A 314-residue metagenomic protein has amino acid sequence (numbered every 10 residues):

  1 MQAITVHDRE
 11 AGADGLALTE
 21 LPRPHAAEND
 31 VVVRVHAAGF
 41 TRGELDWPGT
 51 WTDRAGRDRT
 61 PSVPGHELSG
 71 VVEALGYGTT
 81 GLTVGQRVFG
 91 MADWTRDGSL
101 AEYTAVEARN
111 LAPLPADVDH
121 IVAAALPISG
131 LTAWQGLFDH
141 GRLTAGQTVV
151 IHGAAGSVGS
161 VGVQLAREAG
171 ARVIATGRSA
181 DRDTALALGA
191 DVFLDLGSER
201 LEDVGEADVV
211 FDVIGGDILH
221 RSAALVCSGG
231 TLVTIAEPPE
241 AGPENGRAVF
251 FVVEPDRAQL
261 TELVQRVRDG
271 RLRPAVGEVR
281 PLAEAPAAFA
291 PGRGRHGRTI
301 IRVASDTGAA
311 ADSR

Functional and structural regions predicted by a protein language model:
M1, L260-R314: C-terminal hydrophobic helical "lid"/dimerization subdomain of Rossmann-like NAD(P)H-dependent oxidoreductases
P22-F40, W51-T95: Glycine-rich beta-strand-centered segment in the early N-terminal region that forms part of a ligand/cofactor-binding
G39, G76, D93, S198 (+3 more regions): Short glycine-/small-residue-rich Rossmann-like dinucleotide-binding loops
R57, H66, G90-G153: NAD(P)H dinucleotide-binding glycine-rich loop of Rossmann-like/cofactor-binding domains, especially the beta1-alpha1
V84, L126-D195: Mid-domain Rossmann-like dinucleotide-binding core that forms the NAD(H)/NADP(H) cofactor-binding site
G85, A101, G146, A190 (+2 more regions): Local beta-strand N-terminus motif with an aromatic residue
L143, L225-C227, R293: A generic alpha-to-beta junction signature in SAM-dependent methyltransferases
I174, A187-F250: Glycine-rich cofactor phosphate-binding loops and adjacent beta1-alpha1 units of small-molecule cofactor enzyme domains
